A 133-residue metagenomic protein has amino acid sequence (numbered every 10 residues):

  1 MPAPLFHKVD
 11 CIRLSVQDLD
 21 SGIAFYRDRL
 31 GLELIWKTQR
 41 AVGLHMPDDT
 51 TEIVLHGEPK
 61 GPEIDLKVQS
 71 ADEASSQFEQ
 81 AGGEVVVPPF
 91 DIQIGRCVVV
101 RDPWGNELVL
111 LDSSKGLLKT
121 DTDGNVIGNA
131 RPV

Functional and structural regions predicted by a protein language model:
M1-D20, T50, P62-L66, S114-V133: N-terminal beta-strand motif that seeds the catalytic metal site of vicinal oxygen chelate
H7, Q39, P59, Q93-G95: Loop/turn position at the start of each blade in beta-propeller repeats
I12, G22, Y26, A74 (+1 more regions): Hydrophobic pocket/interface hotspot
D18-E33: Amphipathic alpha-helical segments
L19, D65-E107, K115-L118: Vicinal oxygen chelate
L30-P62, V68, E107-S113: Conserved short beta-strand elements that form part of the metal-binding/catalytic scaffold of enzyme active sites
V42-G43, I94-G95, D121: Short secondary-structure capping/turn micro-motifs that flank functional sites
